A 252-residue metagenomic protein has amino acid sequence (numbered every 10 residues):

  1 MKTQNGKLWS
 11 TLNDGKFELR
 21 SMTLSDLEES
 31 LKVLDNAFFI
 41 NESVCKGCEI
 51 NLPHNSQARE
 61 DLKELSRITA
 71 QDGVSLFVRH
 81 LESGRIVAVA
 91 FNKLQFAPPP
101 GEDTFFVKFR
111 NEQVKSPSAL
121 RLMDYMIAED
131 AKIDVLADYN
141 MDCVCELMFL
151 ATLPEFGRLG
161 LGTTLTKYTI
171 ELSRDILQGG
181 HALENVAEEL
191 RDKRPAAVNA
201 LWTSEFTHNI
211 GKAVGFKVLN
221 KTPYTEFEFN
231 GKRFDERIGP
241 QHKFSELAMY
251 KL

Functional and structural regions predicted by a protein language model:
K2-E64, T69-K132: Short amphipathic alpha-helix that is part of the acyltransferase structural core
L19-M22, S30-K32, L153, G160-L165 (+1 more regions): Ligand-binding pocket scaffold of soluble enzyme catalytic domains
L19-S21, A90, E146-L147, R191-W202: Extended hydrophobic secondary-structure segments that form protein cores and membrane-embedded regions
C45, R85-G157, L183-A187, N220-K243: Conserved acyl-donor/pantetheine-binding loop and adjacent beta-alpha core of acyl/acetyltransferases and related
G73, H242-A248: Short hydrophobic/aromatic beta-strand or adjacent loop that forms the aromatic wall/cage of a ligand/substrate-binding
F149-T152, R158-N185, A213: Conserved acetyl-CoA-binding loop-helix of GNAT-fold acetyltransferases
G162-L177, D192, K217-P240: C-terminal/domain-terminus segments
L177-A196, L201-E228: Conserved active-site alpha-helix within GNAT-family acetyltransferase domains
